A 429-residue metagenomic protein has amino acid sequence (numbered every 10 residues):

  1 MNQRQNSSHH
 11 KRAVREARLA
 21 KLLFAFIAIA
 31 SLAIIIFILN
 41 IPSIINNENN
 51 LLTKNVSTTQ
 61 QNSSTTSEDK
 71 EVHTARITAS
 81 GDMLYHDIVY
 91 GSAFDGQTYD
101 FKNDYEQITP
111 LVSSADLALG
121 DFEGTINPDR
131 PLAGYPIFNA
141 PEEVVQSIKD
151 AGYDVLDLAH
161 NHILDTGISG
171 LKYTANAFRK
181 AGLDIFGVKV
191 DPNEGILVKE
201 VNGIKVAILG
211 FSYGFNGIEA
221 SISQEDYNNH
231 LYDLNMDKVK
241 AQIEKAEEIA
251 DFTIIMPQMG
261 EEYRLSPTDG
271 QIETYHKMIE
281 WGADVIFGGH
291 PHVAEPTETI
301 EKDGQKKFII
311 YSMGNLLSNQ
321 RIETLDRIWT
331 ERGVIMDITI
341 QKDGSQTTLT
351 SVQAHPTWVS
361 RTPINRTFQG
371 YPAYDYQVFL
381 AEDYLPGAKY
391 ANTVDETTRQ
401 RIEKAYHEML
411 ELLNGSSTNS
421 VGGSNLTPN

Functional and structural regions predicted by a protein language model:
N2-K11, L19-N429: Acidic, metal/ion-coordinating pockets
R15: Polyanion-binding surface elements
